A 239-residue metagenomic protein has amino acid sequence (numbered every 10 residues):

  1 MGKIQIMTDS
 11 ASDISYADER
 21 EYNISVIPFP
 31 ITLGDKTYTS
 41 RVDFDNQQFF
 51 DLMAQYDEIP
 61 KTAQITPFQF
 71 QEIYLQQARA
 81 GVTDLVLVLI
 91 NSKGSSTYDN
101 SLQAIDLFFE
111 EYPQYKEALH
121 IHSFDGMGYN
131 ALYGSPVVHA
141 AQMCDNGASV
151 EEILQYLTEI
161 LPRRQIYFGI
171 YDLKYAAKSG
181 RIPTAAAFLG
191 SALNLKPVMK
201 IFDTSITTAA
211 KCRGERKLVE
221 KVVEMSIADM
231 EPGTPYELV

Functional and structural regions predicted by a protein language model:
K3-Q5, S12-E19, I24-S25, P30 (+6 more regions): Mixed-charge interfacial surface used for oligomerization/domain docking and macromolecular partner engagement
Q5-Q71: N-terminal glycine-rich anion-binding loop in soluble enzyme alpha/beta folds
R41, Q47, I59-F68, E72 (+4 more regions): Structured, active/binding-site neighborhoods that engage oxygen-rich ligands
D51-D57, Y74, P136, I170-Y171: A general structural signal for short secondary-structure boundary/capping elements
M53-A54, A78, C144, A177: Hydrophobic residues in alpha-helical segments
A54-E58, L89, I121-H122, T207: Short amphipathic alpha-helical segments at helix-loop
D57-I65, L89-S96, G128: Short coil/turn segments at secondary-structure boundaries
Q69-F108: N-terminal glycine-rich phosphate/adenylate-binding segment common to multiple enzyme folds
